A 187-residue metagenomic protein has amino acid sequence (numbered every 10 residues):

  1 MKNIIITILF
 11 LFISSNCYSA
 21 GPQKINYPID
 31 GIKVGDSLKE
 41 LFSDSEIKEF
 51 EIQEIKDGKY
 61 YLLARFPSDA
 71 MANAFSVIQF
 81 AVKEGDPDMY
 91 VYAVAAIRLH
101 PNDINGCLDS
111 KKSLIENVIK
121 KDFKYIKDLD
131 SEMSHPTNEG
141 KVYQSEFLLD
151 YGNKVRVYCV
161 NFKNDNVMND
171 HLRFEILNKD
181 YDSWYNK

Functional and structural regions predicted by a protein language model:
I4-N16: Sec-dependent N-terminal signal peptides
C17-P22: Boundary at the C-terminal end of the N-terminal hydrophobic targeting segment
N26-I78: N-terminal secretory signal peptides
E46, T137-K187: An acidic-aromatic pocket/loop used at catalytic or ligand-binding sites
E51-A70, D130-Y151: Ser/Thr-rich, low-complexity intrinsically disordered terminal regions
M71-G85, N153-N164: Broad, structure-driven detector of short, well-ordered beta-strand segments within folded domains
N73-G140: Long, charged/polar, surface-exposed segments that mediate recognition or autoinhibition
